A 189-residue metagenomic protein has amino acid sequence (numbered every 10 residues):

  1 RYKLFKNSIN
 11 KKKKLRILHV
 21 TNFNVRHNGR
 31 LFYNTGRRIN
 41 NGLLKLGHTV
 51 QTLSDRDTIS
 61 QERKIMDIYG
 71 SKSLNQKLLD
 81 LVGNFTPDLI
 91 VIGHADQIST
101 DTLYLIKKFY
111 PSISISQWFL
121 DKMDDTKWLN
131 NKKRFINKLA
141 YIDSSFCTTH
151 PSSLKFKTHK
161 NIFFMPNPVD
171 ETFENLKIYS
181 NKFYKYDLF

Functional and structural regions predicted by a protein language model:
R1-K122, S144: N-terminal pre-catalytic "stem/leader" segment of glycosyltransferase-like enzymes
N7, I106-F189: Catalytic core of nucleotide-activated saccharide and alditol-phosphate transferases
